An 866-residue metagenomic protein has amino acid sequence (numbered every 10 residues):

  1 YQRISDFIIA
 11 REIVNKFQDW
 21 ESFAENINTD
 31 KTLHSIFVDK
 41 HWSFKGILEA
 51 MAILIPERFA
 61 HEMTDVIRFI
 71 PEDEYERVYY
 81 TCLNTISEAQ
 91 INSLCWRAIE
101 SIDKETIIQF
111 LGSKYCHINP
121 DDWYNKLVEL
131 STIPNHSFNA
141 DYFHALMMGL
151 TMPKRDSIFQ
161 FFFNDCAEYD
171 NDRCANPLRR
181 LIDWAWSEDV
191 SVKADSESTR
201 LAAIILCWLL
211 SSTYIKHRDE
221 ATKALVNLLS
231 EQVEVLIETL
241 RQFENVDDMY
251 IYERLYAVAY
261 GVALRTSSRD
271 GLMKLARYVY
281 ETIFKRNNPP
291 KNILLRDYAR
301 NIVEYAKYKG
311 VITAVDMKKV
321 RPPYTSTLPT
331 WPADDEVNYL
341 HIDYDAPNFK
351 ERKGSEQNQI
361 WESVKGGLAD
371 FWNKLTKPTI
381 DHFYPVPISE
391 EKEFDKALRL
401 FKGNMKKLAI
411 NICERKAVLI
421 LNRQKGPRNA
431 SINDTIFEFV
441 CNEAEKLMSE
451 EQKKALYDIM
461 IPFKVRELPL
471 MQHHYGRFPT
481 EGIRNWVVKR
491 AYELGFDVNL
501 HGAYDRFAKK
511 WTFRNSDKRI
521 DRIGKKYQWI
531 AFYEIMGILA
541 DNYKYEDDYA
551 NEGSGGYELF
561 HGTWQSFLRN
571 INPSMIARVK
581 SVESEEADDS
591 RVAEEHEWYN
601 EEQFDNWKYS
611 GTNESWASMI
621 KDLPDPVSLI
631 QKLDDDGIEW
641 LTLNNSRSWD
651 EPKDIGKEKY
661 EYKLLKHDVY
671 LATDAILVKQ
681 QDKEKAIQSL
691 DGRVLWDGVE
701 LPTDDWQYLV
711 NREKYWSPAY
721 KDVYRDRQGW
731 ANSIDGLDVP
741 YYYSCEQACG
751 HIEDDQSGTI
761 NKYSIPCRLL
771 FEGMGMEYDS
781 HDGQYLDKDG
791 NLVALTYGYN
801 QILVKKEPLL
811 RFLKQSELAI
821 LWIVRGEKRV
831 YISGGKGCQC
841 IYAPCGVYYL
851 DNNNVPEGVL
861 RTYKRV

Functional and structural regions predicted by a protein language model:
Y1-E21: Short capping/hinge segments at domain boundaries that bridge a core fold to an adjacent linker or tail
V14-Y75: Leucine-rich, amphipathic alpha-helical/linker segments
F17-I27, T239-Y260: Catalytic or ion-translocation cores adjacent to nucleophile or general acid/base/metal-coordination motifs in diverse
W20-N26, E62-I67, T239-Q242, G271-I283 (+1 more regions): Alpha-helical repeat scaffolds
I47, M51, L83-Y214, D219-Q232 (+15 more regions): Alpha-solenoid helical repeat scaffolds
Y169, R173-K193, A203-C207, K307-V866: Extended repeat-based interaction scaffolds and adjacent low-complexity, acidic/S/T/P-biased segments that form broad
S230-I237, D248-E253, Y278-P289, Y324-D334: Amphipathic alpha-helical segments within extended alpha-helical solenoids and repeat-rich scaffolds in large
P290, L294-D297, N301, M317-V320: Acidic, small-residue rich beta-repeat scaffolds with periodic aromatic anchors
